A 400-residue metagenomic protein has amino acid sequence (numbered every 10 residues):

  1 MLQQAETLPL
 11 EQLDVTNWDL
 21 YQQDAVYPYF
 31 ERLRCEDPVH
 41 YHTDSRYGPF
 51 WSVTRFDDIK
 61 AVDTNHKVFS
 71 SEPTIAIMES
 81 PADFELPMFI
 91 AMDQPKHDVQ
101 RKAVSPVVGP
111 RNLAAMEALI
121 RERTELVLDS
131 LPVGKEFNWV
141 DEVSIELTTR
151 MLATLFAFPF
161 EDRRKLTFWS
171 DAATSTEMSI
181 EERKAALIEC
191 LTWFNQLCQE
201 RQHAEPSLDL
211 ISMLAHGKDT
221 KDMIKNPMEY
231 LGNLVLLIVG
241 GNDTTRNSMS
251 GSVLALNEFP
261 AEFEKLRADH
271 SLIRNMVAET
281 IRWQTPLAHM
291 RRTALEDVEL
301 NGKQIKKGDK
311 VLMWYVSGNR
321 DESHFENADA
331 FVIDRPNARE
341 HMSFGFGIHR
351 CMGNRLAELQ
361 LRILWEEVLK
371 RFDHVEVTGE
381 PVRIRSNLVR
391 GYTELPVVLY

Functional and structural regions predicted by a protein language model:
M1-Y400: Cytochrome P450
